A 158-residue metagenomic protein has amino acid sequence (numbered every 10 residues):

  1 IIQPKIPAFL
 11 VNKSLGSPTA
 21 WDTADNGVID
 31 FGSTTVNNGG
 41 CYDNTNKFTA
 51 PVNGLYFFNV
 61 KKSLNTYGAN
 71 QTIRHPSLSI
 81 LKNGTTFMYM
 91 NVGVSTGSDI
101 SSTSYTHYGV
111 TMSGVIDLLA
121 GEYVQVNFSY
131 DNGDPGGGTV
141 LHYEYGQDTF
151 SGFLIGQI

Functional and structural regions predicted by a protein language model:
I1-I158: Extracellular jelly-roll beta-sandwich "head" domains, especially the C-terminal globular C1q domain
